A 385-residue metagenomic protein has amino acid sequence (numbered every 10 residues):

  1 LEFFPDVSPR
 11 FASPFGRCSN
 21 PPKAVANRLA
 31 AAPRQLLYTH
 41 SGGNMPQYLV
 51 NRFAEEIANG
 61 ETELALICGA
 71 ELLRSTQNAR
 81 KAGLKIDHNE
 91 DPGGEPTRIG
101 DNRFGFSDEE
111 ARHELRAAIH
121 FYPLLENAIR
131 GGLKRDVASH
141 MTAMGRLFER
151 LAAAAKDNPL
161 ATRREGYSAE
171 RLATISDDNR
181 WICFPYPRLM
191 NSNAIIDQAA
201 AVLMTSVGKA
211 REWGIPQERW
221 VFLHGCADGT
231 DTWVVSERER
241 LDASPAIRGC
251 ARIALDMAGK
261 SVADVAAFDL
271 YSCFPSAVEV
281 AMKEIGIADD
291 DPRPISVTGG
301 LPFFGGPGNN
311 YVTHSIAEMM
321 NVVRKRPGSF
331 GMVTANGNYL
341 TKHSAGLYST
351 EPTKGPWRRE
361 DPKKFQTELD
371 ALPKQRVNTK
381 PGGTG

Functional and structural regions predicted by a protein language model:
L1, L29, R211, A251-D264 (+1 more regions): Phosphate/pyrophosphate-binding loops at sites that engage ATP/ADP/AMP, CoA/4′-phosphopantetheine, polyphosphate
L1-F3, Q35-S41, L66-A70, S139-R146 (+5 more regions): Beta-strand segments within the central parallel beta-sheet cores of soluble alpha/beta enzyme folds
E2-N20, A24, R80-A82, R135-T142 (+6 more regions): Metallocofactor- and cofactor-centric catalytic cores in central/energy metabolism, strongly enriched
R10-L64, C68, L72-S107, L115 (+7 more regions): Conserved catalytic cysteine-centered active-site region of acyl-thioester-dependent Claisen-condensing enzymes
S41-E71, R116-D157, V202-K209, D256-K260 (+2 more regions): Active-site-proximal alpha-helical scaffold in enzymes
D91-L115, P123-R150, I182-S244, A317-E318 (+3 more regions): Condensing-enzyme catalytic core mediating Claisen C-C bond formation in acyl metabolism
P159-Q217, D256, A263, A267-K283: Accessory "access/gating" subregions that flank catalytic or transport cores
K260, Y271-V278, E284-K342, G346-T353 (+1 more regions): Glycine-rich anion/phosphate-binding loop at the beta-strand->alpha-helix junction
